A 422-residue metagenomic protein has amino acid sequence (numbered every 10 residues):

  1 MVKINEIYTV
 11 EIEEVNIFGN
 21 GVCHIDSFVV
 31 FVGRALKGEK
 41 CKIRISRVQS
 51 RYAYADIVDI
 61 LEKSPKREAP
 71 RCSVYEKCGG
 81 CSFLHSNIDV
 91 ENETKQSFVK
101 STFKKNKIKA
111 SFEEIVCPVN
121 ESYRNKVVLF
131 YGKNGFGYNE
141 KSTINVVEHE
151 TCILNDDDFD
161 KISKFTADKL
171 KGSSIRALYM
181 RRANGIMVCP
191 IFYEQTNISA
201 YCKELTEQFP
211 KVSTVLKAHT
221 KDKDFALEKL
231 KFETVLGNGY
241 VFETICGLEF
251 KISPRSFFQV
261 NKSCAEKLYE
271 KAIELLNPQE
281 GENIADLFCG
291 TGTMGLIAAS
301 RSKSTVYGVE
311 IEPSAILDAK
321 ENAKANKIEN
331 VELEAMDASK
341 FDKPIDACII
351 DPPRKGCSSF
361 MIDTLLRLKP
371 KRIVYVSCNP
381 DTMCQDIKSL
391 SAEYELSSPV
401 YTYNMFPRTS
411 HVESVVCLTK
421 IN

Functional and structural regions predicted by a protein language model:
M1-P70, V74, E334, A338: Terminal RNA-binding accessory module
V2-T9, E14-I17, T196-N422: Rossmann-like S-adenosyl-L-methionine
G21-D26, G137-K141, A319: Short, acidic/hydrophobic/Gly-rich beta-strand patch recurrent on exposed beta strands that often constitutes part
V58-P70, K77-I175: Extended interfacial segments that mediate partner engagement and assembly in macromolecular machines
E113-N120, L178-M180, V400-M405: Short, solvent-exposed loop/turn elements at beta->coil junctions and helix N-caps that rim active or binding pockets
N125, I186, G281-E282: Nucleotide donor/acceptor-binding cores
V146-A177, R181-I186, Y193-L216: Internal alpha/beta scaffold segment
